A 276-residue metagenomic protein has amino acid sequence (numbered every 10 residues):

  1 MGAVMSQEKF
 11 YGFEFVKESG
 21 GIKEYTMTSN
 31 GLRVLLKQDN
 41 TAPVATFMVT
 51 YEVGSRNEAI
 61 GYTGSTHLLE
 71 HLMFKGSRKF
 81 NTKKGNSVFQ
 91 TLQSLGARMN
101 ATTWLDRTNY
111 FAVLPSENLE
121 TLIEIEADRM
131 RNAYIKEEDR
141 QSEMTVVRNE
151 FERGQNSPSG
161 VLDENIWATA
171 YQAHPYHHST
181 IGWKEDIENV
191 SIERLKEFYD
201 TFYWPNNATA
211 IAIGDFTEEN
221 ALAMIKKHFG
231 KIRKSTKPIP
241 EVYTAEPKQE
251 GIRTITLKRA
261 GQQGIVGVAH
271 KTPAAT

Functional and structural regions predicted by a protein language model:
G2-S87, L114, E124-A127, E197-T276: His/Glu-rich zincin catalytic helix
N86-P238: Charge-rich, well-structured scaffold segments of protease-associated domains
